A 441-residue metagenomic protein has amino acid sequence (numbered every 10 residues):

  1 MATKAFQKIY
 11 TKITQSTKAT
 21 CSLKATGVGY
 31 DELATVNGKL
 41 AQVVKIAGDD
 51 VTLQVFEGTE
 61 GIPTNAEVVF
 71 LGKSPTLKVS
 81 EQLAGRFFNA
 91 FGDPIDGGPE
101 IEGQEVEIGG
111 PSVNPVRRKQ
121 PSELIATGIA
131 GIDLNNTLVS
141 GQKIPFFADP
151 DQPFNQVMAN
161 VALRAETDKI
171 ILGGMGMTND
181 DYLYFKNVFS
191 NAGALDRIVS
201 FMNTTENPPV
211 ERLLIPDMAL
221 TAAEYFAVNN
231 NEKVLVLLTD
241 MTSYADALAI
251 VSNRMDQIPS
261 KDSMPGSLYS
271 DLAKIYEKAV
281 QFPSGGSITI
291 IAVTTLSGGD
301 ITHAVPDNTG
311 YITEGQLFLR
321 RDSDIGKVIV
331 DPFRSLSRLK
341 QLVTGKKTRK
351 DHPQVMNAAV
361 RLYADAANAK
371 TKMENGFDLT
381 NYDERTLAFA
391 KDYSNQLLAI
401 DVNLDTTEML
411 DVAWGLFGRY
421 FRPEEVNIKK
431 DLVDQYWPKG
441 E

Functional and structural regions predicted by a protein language model:
M1-R86, F91-I95: N-terminal accessory targeting/assembly segments
T3, P75-V79, P94-P99, V116-S122 (+3 more regions): Active-site phosphate-binding and catalytic loops of NTP-dependent enzymes
I9, K39, T64, L83 (+4 more regions): Residue-level signal for beta-strand positions within conserved beta-sheet cores that form or flank
I9, T17, Y30, L83 (+5 more regions): A generic structural signal for well-ordered coil/turn residues at beta-strand boundaries that shape enzyme active-site
K18, G48, G92, V113 (+3 more regions): Residues that form or immediately flank small-molecule/cofactor binding pockets and catalytic motifs
A66-V68, Q82, I95-Q142, N155-N160 (+2 more regions): P-loop NTPase nucleotide-binding/switch module
L134-E441: P-loop NTPase catalytic core
